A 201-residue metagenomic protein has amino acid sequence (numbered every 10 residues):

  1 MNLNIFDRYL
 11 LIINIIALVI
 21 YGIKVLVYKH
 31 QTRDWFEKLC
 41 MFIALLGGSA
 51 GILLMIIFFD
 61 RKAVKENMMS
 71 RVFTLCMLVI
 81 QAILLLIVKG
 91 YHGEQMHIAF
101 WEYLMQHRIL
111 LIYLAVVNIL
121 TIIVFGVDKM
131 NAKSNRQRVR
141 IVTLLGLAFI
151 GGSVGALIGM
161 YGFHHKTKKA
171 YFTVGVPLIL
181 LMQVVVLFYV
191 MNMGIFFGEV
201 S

Functional and structural regions predicted by a protein language model:
M1-D60: Ordered, small/hydrophobic-rich secondary-structure cores
M1-I12, M68-N118: Polybasic, low-complexity association/targeting segments
I13-I20, L114-F125, I179, Q183: Alpha-helical transmembrane segments of multi-pass membrane proteins
V19-M41, I123-G146: Membrane-embedded helical hairpins/re-entrant loop segments and their flanking transmembrane helices within multi-pass
L39-F58, V142-G162: Hydrophobic, aromatic-rich membrane-embedded alpha-helical segments
V64-S70, F163-L181: Interfacial loop-to-transmembrane junctions
T74-L85, G175-G194: Final/C-terminal transmembrane alpha-helix of multipass membrane proteins
Y91-Q95, L187-S201: Juxtamembrane boundary at the C-terminal end of a transmembrane helix
